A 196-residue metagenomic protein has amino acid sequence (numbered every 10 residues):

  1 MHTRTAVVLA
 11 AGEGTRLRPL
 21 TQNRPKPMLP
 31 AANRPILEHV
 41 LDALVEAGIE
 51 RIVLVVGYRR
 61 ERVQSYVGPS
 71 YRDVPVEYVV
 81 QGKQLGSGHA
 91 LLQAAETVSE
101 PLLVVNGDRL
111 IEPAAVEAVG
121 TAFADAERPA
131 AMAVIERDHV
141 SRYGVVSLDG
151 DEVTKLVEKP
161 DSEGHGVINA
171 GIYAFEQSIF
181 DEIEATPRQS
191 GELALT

Functional and structural regions predicted by a protein language model:
M1-V8, R16, L29-P30, R34-E112 (+1 more regions): Conserved N-terminal catalytic core of the sugar/cofactor nucleotidyltransferase
G14-R18, S141: Short N-terminal binding/cap micro-motifs at the start of the first secondary-structure element
Q22-P27: Short alpha-helical oligomerization interface
M28, V146-L148: A structural signal for short hydrophobic beta-strand segments in well-ordered beta-sheet cores
Y58, L148, A174-F175: A conserved hydrophobic position in a structured secondary element of the catalytic/binding core that shapes
L103, A124, E152-T196: Catalytic-core segments of class I nucleotidyltransferases/pyrophosphorylases that form NMP-activated intermediates
P113-R142: Conserved donor-nucleotide/metal-binding helix-loop-beta segment in metal-dependent transferases, i.e., the alpha-helix
M132, V145, I172-A174: Conserved hydrophobic/aromatic beta-strand scaffold that supports enzyme active sites
